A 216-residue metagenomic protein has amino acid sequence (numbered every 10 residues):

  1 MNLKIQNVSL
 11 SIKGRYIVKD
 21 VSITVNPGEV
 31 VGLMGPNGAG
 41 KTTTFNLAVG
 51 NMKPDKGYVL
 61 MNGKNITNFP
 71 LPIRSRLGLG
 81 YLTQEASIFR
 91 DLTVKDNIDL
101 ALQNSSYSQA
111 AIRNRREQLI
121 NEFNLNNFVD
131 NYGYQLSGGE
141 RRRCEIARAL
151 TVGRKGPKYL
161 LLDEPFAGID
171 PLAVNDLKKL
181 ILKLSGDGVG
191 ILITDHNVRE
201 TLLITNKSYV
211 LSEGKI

Functional and structural regions predicted by a protein language model:
L3-I5, V18: Conserved structural motif at the start of ABC-family nucleotide-binding domains
K13, V31, L92, D99-I112 (+1 more regions): ABC-type ATPase nucleotide-binding domains, specifically the catalytic core motifs of the NBD
M34-P36: The feature captures the beta-strand-to-loop junction immediately N-terminal to the Walker
V49: Helix-to-loop junction immediately C-terminal to a conserved catalytic motif
N65-G80, E85, Q109-R113: ABC ATPase NBD coupling module
A110-F128, L182: Conserved ABC ATPase "signature" region
Y132-E140: Conserved ABC ATPase signature
E164-P165: Walker B catalytic motif
